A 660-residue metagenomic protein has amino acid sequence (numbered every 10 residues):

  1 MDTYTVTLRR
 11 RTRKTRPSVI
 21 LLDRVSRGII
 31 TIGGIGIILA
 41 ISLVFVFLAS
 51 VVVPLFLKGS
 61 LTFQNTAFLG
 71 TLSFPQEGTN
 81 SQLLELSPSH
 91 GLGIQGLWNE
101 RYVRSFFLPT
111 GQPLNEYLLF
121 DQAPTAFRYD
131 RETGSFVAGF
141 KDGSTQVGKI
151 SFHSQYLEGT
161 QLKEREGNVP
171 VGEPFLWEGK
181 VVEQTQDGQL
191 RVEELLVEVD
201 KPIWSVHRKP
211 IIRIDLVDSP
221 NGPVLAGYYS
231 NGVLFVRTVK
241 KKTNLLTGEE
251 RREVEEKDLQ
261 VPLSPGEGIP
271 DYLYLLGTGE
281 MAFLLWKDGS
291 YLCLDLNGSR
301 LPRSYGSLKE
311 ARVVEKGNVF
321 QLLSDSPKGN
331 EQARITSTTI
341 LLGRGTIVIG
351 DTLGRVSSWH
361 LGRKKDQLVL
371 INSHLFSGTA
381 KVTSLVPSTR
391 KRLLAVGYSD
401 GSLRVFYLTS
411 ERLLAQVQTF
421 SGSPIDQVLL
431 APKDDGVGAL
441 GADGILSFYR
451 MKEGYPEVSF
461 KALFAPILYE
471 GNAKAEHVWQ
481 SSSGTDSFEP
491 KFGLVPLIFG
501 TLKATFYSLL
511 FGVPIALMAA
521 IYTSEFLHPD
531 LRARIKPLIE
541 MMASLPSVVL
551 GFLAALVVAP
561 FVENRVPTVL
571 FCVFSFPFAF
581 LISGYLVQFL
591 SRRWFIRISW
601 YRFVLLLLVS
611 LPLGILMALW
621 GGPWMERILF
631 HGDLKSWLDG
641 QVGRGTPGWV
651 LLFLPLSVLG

Functional and structural regions predicted by a protein language model:
M1-P17: Short, Lys/Arg-rich, polar N-terminal cytosolic tail immediately upstream of the first transmembrane signal-anchor
R13, P17-R24, G28, L55-G96 (+26 more regions): Periplasmic/extracellular loop-to-transmembrane helix junction in inner-membrane transport proteins
I20-V52: Hydrophobic alpha-helical transmembrane signal-anchor segments
W98-E100, T133, D142, S230-V233 (+8 more regions): Surface-exposed loop/turn positions within WD40 beta-propeller blades
R101-F107, T145-I150, L234-V239, Y291-L296 (+3 more regions): WD40-repeat beta-propellers
S508-I539, S583-F589: Transmembrane-helix boundary motif in ABC transporter permease subunits
M542-G660: Generic hydrophobic transmembrane alpha-helix motif, especially the helices
